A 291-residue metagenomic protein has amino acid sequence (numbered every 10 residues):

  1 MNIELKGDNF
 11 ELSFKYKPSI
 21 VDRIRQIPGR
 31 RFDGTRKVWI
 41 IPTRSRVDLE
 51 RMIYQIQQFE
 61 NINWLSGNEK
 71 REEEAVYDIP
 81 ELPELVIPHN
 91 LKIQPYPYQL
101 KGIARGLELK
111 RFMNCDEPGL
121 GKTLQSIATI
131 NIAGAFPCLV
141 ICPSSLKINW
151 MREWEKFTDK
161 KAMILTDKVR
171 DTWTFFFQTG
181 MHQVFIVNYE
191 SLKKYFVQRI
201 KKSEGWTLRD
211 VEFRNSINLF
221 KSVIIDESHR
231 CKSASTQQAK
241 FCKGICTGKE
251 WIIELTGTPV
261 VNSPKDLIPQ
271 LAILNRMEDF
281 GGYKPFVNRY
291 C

Functional and structural regions predicted by a protein language model:
M1-I93: Accessory DNA-engaging acidic/polar modules
L91-K110: N-terminal pre-P-loop "Q-motif" helix
L109-T129, S228: Walker A/P-loop
T123-Q125, G134-T158, V261-D266: Conserved Walker A/P-loop ATP-binding site and its immediately adjacent core in helicase/helicase-like ATPase domains
F136-C138, K156, S222, A239-C291: Conserved P-loop NTPase motor "coupling/switch" region that bridges the ATPase
L146-V169, L274-M277: Conserved helix-turn-beta segment of the N-terminal RecA-like "Helicase ATP-binding" lobe in SF1/SF2 helicases
D171-F185: Conserved motor-coupling elements within RecA-like helicase/translocase cores
E204-E254: SF2 helicase catalytic motif II
